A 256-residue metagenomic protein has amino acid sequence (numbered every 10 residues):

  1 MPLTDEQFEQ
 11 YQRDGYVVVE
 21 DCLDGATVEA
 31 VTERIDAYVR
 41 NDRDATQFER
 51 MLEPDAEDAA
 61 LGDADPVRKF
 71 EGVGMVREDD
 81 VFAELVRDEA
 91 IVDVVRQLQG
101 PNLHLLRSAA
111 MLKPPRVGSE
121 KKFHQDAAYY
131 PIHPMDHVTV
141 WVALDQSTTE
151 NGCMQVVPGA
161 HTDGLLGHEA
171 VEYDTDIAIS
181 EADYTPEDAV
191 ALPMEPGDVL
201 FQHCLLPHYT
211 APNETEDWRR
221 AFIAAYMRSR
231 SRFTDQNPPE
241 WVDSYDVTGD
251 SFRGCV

Functional and structural regions predicted by a protein language model:
M1-D14, E20-F123, Y129, N237 (+1 more regions): Non-heme Fe(II)-dependent double-stranded beta-helix
T32-R34, Y38-N41, A45-E49, E53 (+4 more regions): Non-heme Fe(II)/2-oxoglutarate
L98, P131-T149, P193-M194, F201 (+1 more regions): Short, conserved beta-strand element in jelly-roll/cupin
P101-S108, S119-K121, D136-V142, G152 (+1 more regions): Generic beta-strand structural signal
A110-V117, A128, M135-D136, L144-T149 (+1 more regions): Short acidic/polar capping segments at secondary-structure boundaries
D126-A128, H137, H208-N213: Glycine-rich phosphate/pyrophosphate-binding beta-alpha loops
D126-Y129, E187-A189: Short, P/G- and charge-enriched loop/turn segments at secondary-structure junctions
S147-Y209, S231-T234, D250-S251: Double-stranded beta-helix
